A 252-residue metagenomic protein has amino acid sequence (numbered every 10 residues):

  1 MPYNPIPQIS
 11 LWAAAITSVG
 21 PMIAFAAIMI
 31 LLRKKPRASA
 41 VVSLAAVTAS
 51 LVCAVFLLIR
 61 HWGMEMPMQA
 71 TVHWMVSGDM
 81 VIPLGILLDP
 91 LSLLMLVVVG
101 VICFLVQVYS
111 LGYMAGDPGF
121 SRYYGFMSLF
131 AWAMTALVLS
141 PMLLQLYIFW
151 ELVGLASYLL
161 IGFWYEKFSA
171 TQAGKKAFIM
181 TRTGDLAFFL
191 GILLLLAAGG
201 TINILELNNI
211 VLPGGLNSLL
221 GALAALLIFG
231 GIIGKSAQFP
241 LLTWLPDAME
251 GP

Functional and structural regions predicted by a protein language model:
M1-P252: ...captures the hydrophobic TM-helix bundle architecture rather than a specific catalytic motif, and can also fire on
